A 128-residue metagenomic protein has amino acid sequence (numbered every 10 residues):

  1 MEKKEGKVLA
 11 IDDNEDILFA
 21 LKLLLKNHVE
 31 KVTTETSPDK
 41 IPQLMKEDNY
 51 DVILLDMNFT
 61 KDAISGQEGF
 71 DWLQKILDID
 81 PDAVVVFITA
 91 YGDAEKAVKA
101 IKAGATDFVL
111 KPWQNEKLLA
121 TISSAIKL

Functional and structural regions predicted by a protein language model:
M1-L9, E15, K22, D39: Non-catalytic signal-transmission and effector/linker regions of two-component phosphorelay proteins
E15-T34: Two-component/phosphorelay signaling modules centered on CheY-like receiver
V29-P38, L44, I64-S65: Short hydrophobic/Thr-rich beta-strand motif most characteristic of the beta2 strand and flanking loop of CheY-like
D62-D82: Short amphipathic alpha-helix used as the core "switch/output" element in two-component signaling
I79, Y91-G92, A103: Short, conserved "switch-loop" micro-motifs in signal-transduction and mechanochemical regulators
E95, V109, W113-S123: C-terminal output helix
